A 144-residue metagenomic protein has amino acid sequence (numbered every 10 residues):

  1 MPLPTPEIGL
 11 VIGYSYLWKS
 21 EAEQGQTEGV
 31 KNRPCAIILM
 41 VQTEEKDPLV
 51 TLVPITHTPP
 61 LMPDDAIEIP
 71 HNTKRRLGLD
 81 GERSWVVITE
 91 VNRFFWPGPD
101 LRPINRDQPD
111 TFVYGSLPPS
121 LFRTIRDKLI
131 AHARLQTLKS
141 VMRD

Functional and structural regions predicted by a protein language model:
M1, E23-Q24: A structural connector/turn signal
P4, I69-D144: C-terminal terminal-subdomain/extension
I12, V50, I67, W85-V86: A broad, low-specificity signal marking well-ordered, structured residues that form hydrophobic/aromatic
Y16, P54, T89-E90: Pocket-edge structural micro-motifs
L17-E21: Short, charged beta-turn/beta-strand-edge "cap" motif at the junction between a beta-strand and an adjacent loop
Q24-N32, I38-R75: Compact nucleic-acid interaction/catalytic patches
